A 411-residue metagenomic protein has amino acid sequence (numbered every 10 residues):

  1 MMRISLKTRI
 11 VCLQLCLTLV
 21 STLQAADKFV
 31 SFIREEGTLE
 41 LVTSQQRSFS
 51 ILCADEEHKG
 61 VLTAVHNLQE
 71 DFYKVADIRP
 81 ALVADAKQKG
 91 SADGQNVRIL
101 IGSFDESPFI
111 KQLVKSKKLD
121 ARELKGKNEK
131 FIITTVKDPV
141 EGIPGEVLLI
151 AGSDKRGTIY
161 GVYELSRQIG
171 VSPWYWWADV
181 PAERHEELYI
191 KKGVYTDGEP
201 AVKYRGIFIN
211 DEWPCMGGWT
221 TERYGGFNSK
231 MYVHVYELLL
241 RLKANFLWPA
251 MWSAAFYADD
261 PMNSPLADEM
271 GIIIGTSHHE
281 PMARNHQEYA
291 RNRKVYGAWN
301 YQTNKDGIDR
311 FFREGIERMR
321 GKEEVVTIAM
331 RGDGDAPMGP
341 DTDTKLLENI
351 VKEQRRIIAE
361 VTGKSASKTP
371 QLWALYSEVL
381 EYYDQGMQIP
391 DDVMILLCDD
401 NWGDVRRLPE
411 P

Functional and structural regions predicted by a protein language model:
M1-C12: Bacterial N-terminal signal peptides that target proteins for export
V11-S21: Bacterial N-terminal signal peptides
A25-E199: Contiguous, structured surface segment used for ligand recognition
A54-K59, V147-G152, N210-S229, N245-A255 (+2 more regions): The substrate-binding groove and active-site-proximal loops of carbohydrate-active enzymes, especially glycoside
L82-A84, A182-I190, A258-P261, L266-E269 (+1 more regions): Gly/Pro-rich turn-and-neighbor structural signature
W174-G225, K230-A250: An acidic-aromatic substrate-binding cleft motif
R205-I209, F246-P249, I274-S277, V326-I328 (+2 more regions): Hydrophobic faces of well-ordered beta-strands that scaffold small-molecule active sites in alpha/beta enzyme cores
S253-M282: Aromatic-lined substrate-binding rim segments of carbohydrate-active enzymes
